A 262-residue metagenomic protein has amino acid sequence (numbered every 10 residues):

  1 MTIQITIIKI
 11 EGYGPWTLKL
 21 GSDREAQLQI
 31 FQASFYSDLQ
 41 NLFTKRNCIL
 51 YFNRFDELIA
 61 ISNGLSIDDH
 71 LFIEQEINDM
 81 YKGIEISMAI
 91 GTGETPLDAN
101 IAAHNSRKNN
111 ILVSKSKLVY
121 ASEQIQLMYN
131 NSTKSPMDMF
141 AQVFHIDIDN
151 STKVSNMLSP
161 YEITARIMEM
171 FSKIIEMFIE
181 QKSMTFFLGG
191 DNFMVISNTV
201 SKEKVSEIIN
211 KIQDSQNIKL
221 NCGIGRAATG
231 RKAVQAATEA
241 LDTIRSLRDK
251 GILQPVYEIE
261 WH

Functional and structural regions predicted by a protein language model:
M1-H262: Regulatory and interdomain segments flanking nucleotide-handling catalytic cores in signaling/defense enzymes
